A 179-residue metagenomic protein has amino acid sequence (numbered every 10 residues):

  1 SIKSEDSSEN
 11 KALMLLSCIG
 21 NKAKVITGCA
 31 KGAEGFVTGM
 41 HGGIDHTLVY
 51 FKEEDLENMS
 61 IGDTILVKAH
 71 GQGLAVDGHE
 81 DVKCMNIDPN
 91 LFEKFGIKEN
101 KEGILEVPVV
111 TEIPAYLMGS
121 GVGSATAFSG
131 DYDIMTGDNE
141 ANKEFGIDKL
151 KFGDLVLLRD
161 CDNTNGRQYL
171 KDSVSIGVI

Functional and structural regions predicted by a protein language model:
S1-I179: Conserved mixed alpha/beta catalytic, RNA-binding, or beta-rich assembly cores of soluble enzyme, regulatory
